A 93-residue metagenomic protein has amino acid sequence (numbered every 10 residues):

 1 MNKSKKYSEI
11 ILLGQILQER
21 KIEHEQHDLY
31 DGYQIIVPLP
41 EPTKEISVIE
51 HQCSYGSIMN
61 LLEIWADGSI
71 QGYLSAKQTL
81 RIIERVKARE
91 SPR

Functional and structural regions predicted by a protein language model:
M1-P42, D67-K77, E90: Negatively charged, low-complexity tracts enriched in Asp/Glu with abundant Ser/Thr
I35-V37, V48, V86: Extended aliphatic helical segments
K44-A76: Intrinsically disordered, low-complexity regulatory segments enriched in Ser/Thr/Pro and charged residues
R81-R93: Charged phosphate-binding loop/patch that engages nucleotide di/tri-phosphates or the phosphate backbone of nucleic
